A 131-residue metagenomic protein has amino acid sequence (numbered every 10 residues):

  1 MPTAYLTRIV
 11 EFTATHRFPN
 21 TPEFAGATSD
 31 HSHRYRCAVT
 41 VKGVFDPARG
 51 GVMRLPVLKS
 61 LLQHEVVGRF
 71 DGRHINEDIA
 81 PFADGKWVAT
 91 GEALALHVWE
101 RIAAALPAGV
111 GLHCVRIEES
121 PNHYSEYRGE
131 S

Functional and structural regions predicted by a protein language model:
M1-S131: Charge-rich, low-complexity N-terminal segments
